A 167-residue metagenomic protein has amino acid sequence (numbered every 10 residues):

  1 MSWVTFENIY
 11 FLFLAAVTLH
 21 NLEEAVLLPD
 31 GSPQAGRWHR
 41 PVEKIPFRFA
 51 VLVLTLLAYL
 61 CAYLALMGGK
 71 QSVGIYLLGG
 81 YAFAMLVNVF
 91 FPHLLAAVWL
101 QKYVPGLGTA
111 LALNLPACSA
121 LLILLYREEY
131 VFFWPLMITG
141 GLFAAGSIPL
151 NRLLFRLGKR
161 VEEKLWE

Functional and structural regions predicted by a protein language model:
M1-F11, A62-Y76, A117-P135: Helix-coil boundary and interhelical linker segments in multi-pass alpha-helical membrane proteins
M1-V4, L22-L27, A50-Y59, G79-H93: Hydrophobic alpha-helical transmembrane segments
T18-A25, M85-A97, A144-G158: Transmembrane alpha-helical segments that form the membrane-embedded catalytic/substrate-channel core of multi-pass
L22-E43, L153-E167: Cytosolic, membrane-interface loops and tails of multi-pass inner-membrane proteins
R48-M67, N88, L113-C118: Core segments of transmembrane alpha-helices that mediate helix-helix packing or line hydrophobic substrate/ligand
I75-G80, V98-L111, V131-T139: Non-cytosolic membrane-interface motifs at loop->transmembrane helix junctions
G80-P92, V104-L125: Hydrophobic alpha-helical membrane segments
A120-E167: Terminal transmembrane helical module of multi-pass membrane proteins
